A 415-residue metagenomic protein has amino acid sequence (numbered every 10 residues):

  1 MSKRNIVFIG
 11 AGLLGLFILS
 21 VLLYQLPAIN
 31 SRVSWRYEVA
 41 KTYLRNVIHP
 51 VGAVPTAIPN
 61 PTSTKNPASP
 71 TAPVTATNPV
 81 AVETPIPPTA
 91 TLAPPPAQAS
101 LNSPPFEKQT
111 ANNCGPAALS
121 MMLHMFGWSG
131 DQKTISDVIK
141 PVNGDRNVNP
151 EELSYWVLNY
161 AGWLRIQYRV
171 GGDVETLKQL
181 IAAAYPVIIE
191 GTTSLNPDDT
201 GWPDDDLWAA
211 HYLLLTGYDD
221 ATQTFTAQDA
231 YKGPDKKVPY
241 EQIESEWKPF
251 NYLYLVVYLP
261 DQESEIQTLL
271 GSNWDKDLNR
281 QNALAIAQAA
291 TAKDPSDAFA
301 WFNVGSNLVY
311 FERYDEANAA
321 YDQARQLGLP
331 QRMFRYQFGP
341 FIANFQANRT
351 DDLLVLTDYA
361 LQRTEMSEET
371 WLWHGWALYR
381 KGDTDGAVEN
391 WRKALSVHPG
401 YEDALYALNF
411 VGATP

Functional and structural regions predicted by a protein language model:
R32, R36-Q98, K393, T414-P415: Ser/Thr-rich, Proline-interspersed low-complexity disordered segments
P87-T176, A182-A183, F250-N273, A287 (+4 more regions): Cysteine-nucleophile protease catalytic domains, especially the papain-like/related folds used in DUB/UBL proteases
P197-L207, T216-F311, E316, Y321-D322: Noncatalytic regulatory segments and standalone regulatory/sensor domains
D277-A285, E312-A320, A347-L356, G382-N390: Structural signature of tandem alpha-helical TPR/SEL1-like repeats, specifically the intra-repeat loop/turn
A289, D322-Q323, Y359, K393 (+1 more regions): The canonical alpha-helical register within tetratricopeptide repeats
S306-D315, D322-W376: Alpha-helical adaptor scaffolds
Y310, Q346, R380, F410-T414: Register position in tetratricopeptide repeats
G386-P415: Terminal, low-structured helical/coil segments at or just beyond the last alpha-helical repeat
